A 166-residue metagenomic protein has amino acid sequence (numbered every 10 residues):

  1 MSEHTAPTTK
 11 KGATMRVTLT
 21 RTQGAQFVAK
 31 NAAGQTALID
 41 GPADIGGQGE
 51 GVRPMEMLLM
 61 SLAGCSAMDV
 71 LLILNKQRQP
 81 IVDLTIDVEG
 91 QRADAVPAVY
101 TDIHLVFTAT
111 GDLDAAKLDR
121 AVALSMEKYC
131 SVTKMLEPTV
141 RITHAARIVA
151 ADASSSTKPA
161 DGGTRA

Functional and structural regions predicted by a protein language model:
S2-M60, L71-A166: Extended beta-strand/beta-hairpin segments
L62-C65: Alpha-helical metal-binding/catalytic segments enriched in His/Glu/Asp
